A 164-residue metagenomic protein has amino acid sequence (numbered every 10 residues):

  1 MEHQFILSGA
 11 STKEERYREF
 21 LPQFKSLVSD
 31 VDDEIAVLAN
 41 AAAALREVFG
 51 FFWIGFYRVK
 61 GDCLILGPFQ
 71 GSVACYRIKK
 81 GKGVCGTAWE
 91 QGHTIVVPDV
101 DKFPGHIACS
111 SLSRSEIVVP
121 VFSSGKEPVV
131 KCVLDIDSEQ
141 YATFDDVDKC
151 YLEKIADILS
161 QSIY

Functional and structural regions predicted by a protein language model:
M1-Q70, S162-I163: Intrinsically disordered, low-complexity terminal regulatory regions
E2, L21, K25, S138-Y164: Juxtadomain coupling helices with adjacent low-complexity linkers
W53, V118, V133: Short hydrophobic/aromatic beta-strand element in the GNAT-like acyltransferase core that lines or flanks the acyl-donor
V59, C63-S111: Regulatory sensory and allosteric helical modules in signal-transduction proteins and certain transcription factors
G61, S124, E139-Y141: Short coil/turn motifs at secondary-structure junctions
V96, P120, D135: Conserved beta-strand segments that form the floor/walls of ligand-binding pockets within enzyme and binding domains
S115-G125: A short, aliphatic-rich beta-strand micro-motif
E127-S138: Sensory beta-strand/linker motifs that couple input domains to effectors
